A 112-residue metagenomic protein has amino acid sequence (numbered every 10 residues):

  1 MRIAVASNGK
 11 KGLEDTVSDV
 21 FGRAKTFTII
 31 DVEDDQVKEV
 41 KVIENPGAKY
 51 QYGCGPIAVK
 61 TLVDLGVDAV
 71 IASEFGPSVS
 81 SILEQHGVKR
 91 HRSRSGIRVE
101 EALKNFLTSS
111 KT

Functional and structural regions predicted by a protein language model:
M1-G53, I57, E84-Q85, H91-T112: Non-catalytic interface/targeting segments
V59-H91: Mid-chain, well-packed structural core segment of small domains
